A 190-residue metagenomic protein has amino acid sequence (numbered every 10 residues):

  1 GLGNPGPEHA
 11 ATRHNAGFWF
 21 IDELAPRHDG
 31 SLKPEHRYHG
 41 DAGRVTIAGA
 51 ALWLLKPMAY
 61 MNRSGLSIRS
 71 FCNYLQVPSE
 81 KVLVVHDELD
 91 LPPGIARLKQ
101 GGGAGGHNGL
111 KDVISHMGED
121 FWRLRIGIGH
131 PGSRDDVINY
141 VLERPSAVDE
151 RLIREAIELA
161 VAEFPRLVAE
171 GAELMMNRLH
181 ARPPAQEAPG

Functional and structural regions predicted by a protein language model:
G1-G101, K111-L124, P131-D136, R151-E158 (+1 more regions): Nucleotide and nucleotide-moiety/phosphate-recognizing core
R97-G103, V141-P145: Short glycine-enriched, charge-decorated loop/helix-capping segments at active-site entrances that position
